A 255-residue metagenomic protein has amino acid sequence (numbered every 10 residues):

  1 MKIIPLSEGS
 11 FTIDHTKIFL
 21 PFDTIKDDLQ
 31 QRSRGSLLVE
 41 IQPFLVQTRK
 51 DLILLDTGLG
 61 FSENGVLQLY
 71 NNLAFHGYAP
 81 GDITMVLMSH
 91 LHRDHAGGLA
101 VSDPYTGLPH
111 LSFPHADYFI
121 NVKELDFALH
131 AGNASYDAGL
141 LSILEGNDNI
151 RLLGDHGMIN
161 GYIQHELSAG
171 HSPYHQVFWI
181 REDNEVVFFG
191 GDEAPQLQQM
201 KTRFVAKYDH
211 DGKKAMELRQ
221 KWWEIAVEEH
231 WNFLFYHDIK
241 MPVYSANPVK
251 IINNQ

Functional and structural regions predicted by a protein language model:
M1-K50, K221: Zn-dependent metallo-beta-lactamase
K2-E8, Q42-Q47, I53, G154-D183: Core dinuclear metal-dependent hydrolase active-site scaffold
E8-S10, T57-G60, L91, E124 (+3 more regions): Active-site metal-binding loops of divalent metal-dependent hydrolases
I53-L55, L87, Y118, V187-F189: Residue-level marker for buried hydrophobic side chains located in beta-strands that build the well-ordered beta-sheet
S62, V243-Q255: Short, electropositive alpha-helical surface patch
G65-F119: Active-site metal-binding motif and surrounding structural segment of the metallo-beta-lactamase
A74, S112-L167, K214-W231: Metallo-beta-lactamase
S142, G157, L167, P173-A246: Metallo-beta-lactamase
